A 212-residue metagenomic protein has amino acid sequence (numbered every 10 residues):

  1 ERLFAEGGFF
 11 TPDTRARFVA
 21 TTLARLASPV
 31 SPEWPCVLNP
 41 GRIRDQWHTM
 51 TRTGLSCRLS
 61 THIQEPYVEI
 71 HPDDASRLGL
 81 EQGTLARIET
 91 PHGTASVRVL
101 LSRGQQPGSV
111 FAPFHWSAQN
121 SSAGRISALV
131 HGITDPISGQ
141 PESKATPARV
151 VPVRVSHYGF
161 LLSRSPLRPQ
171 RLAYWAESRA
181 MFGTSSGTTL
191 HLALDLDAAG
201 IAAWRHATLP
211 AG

Functional and structural regions predicted by a protein language model:
E1-R58: Long, low-complexity segments enriched in small/aliphatic residues
T49, T53-E69, D73-G212: Long, contiguous, secondary-structure-rich segments that constitute the structural scaffold of globular domains
